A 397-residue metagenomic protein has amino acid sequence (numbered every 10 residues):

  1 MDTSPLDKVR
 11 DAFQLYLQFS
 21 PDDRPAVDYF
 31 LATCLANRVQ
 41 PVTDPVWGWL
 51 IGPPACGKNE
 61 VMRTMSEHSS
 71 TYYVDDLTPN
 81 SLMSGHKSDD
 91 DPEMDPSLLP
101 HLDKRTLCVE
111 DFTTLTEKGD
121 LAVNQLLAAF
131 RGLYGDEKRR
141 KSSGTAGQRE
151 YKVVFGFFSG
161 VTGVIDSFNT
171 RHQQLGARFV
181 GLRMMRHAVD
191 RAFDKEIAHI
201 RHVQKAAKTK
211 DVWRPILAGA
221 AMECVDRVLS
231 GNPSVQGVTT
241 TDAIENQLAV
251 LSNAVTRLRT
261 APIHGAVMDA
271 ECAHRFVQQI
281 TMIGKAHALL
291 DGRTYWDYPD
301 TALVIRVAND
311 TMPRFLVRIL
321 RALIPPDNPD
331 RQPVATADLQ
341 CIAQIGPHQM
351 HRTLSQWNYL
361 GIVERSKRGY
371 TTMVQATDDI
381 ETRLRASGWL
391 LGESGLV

Functional and structural regions predicted by a protein language model:
M1-A26: Charged, amphipathic alpha-helical linker segments immediately N-terminal to NTP-binding catalytic cores
A12-F19, T33-N37, T64, H68-T71 (+11 more regions): Conserved, well-folded catalytic cores of nucleic-acid-processing and energy-transducing macromolecular machines
D22, D28, T33-D194, A198-V203 (+4 more regions): Conserved ASCE/P-loop NTPase catalytic core
R24-L31, E245-A249, V277, H351: Short, well-structured alpha-helical segments
V27, M312-L320: Short, leucine-enriched amphipathic alpha-helices that occur as contiguous helical runs
K141, Q148-V153, V164-A308: Phosphate-sensing "switch" segment of ASCE/P-loop ATPases
V317-V397: Terminal-proximal interaction/regulatory segments of ATP-powered molecular machines
